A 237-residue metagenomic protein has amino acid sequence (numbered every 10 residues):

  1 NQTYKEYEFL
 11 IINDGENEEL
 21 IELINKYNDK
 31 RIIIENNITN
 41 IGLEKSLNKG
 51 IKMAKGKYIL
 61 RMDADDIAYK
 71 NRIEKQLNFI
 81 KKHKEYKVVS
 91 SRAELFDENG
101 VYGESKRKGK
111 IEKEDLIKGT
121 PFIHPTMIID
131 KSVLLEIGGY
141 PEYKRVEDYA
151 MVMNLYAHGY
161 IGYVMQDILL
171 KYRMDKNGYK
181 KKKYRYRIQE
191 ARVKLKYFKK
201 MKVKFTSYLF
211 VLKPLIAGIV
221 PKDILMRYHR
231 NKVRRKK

Functional and structural regions predicted by a protein language model:
N1-E6: Short, acidic, metal-binding catalytic loop of nucleotide-sugar glycosyltransferases
N13-I21, T39, D63: A conserved acidic beta->alpha catalytic loop
E18-N25, I67, N71: Acidic helix N-cap motif at the loop->helix transition within catalytic regions of sugar-transfer enzymes
N37-A54, K75: Glycine-rich, basic loop-to-helix element that forms the pyrophosphate-binding segment of sugar-nucleotide handling
I59: Short aromatic/hydrophobic "clamp" motif used to bind/position activated sugar donors
N71-G103: Conserved donor NDP-sugar-binding/catalytic core segment of glycosyltransferases
K110-R185: Conserved nucleotide-sugar donor-binding catalytic segment
Y172, K180-K204: Catalytic core of nucleotide-sugar-dependent glycosyltransferases
